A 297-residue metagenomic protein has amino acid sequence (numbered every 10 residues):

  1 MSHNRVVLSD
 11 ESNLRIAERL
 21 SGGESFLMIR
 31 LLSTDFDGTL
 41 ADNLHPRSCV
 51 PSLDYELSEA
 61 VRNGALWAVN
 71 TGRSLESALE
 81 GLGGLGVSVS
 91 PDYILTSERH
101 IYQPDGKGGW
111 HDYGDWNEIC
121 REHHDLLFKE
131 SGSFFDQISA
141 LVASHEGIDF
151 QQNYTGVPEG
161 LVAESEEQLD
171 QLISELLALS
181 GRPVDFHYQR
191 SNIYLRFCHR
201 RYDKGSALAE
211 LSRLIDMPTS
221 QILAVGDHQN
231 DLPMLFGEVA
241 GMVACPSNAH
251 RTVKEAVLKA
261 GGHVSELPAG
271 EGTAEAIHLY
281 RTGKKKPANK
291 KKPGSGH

Functional and structural regions predicted by a protein language model:
M1-L27, A288-G296: N-terminal amphipathic/basic-hydrophobic helices that include classical n-h-c signal peptides and signal-anchor
R30-H45: Asp-based phosphoryl-transfer active-site loop
R30-L32, D92, I222: The start of beta-strands in P-loop NTPase/AAA+ ATPase cores
C49-S144: Active-site phosphate-binding/coordination module
R62-L66, V184-D185, A240: A generic structural motif
L82, I173-L177, T252-A260: Short, aromatic/basic amphipathic alpha-helical patches
F135-L223, Q229-G237: Conserved acidic, metal-coordinating active-site core of Asp-based, Mg2+-dependent phosphoryl-transfer enzymes
C198, G205-H297: Mg2+-dependent phosphoryl-transfer enzymes with acidic/Ser/Thr/Gly-rich catalytic loops
